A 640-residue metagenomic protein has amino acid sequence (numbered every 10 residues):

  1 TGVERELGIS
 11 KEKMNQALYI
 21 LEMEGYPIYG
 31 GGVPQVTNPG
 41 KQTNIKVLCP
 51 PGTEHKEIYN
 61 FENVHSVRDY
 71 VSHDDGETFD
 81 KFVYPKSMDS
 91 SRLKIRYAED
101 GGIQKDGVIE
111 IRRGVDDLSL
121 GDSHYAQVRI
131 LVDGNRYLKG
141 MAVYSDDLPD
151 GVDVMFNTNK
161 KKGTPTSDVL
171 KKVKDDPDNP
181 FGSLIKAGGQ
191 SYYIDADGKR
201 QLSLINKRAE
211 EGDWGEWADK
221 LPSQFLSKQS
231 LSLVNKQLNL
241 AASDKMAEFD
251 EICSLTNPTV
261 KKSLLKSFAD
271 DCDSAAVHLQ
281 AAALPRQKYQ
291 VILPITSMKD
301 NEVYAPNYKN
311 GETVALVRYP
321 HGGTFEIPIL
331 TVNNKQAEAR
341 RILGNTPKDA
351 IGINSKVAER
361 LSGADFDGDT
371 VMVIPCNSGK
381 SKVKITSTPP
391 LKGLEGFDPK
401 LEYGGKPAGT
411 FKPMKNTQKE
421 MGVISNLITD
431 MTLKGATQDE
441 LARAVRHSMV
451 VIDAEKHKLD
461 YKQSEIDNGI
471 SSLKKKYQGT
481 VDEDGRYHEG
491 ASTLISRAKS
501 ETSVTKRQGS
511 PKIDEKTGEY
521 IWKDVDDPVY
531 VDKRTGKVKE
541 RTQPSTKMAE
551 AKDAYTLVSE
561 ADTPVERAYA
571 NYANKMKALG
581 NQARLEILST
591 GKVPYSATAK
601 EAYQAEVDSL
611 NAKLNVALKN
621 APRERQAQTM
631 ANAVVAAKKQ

Functional and structural regions predicted by a protein language model:
V3-I9, M14-V33, T37-L343, A350-G363 (+1 more regions): Beta-strand-enriched accessory nucleic-acid recognition/scaffold domains that flank the catalytic cores of large
F366: Single, functionally critical "micro-switch" positions that shape active/binding sites and transmembrane helices
D369-V373: A short beta-strand element within the Helicase C-terminal
